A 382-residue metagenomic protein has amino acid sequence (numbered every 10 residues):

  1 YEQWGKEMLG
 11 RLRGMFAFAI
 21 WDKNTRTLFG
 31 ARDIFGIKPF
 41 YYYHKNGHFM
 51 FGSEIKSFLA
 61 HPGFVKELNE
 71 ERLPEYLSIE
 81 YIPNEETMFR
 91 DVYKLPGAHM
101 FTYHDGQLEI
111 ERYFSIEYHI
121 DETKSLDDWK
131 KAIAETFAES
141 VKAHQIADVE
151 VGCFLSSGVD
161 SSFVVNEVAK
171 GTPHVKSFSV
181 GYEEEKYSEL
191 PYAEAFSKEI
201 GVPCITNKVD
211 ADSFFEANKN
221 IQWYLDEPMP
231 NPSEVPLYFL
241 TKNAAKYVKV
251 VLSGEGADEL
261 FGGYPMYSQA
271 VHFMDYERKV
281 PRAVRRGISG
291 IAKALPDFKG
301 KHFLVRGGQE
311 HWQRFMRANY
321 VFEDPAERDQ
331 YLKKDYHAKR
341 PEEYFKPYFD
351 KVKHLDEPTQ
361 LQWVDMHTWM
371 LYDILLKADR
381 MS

Functional and structural regions predicted by a protein language model:
Y1-R26: Catalytic core of PPM/PP2C metal-dependent serine/threonine phosphatase domains
W4-M8, L59-E67, E86, T123-K124 (+2 more regions): Short, polar/flexible loop-turn hinges at active-site or ligand-entry regions and domain interfaces
M8-G10, R32, F89-Y93, M229-P230 (+1 more regions): Short Gly/Pro-enriched turn/cap motifs at secondary-structure boundaries
G10-R13, D33-F35, V92-L95, A244 (+1 more regions): A short catalytic or substrate-binding loop motif that flags glycine-/basic-rich loops and adjacent residues that bind
W21-D127: N-terminal segments that mediate ammonia production and transfer in glutamine-dependent amidotransferase systems
K23-M50, Y118-E343, K377-S382: ATP-dependent adenylate-handling active sites, centered on carboxylate activation for C-N bond formation
E342-D350: A short, charged helix-loop
T359-A378: Alpha/beta-hydrolase fold catalytic core
